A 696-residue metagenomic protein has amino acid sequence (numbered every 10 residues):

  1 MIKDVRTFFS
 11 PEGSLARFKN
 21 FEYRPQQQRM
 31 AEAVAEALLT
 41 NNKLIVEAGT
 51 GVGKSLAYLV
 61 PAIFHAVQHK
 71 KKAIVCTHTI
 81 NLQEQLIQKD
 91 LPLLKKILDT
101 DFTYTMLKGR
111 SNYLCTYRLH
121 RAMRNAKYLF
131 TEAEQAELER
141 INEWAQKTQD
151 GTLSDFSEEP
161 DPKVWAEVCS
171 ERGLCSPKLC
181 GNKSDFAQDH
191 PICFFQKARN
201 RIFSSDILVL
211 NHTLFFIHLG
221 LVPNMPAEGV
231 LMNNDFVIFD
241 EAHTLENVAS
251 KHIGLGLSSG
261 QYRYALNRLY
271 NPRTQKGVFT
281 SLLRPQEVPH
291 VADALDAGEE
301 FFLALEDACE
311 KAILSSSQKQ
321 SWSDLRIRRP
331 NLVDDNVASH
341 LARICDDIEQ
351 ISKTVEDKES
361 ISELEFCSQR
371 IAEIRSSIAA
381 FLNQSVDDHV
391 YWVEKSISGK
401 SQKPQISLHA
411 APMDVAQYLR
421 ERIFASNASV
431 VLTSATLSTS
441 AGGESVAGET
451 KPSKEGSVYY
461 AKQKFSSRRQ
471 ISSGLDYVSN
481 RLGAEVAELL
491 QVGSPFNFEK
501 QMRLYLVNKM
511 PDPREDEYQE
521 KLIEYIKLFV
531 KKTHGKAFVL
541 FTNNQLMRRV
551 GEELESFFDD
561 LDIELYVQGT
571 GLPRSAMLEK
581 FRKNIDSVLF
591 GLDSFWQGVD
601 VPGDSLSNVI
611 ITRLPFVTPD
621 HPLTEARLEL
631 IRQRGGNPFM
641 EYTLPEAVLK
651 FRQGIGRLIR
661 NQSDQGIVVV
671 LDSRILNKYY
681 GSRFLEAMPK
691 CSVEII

Functional and structural regions predicted by a protein language model:
I2-R17, E22, K70-D206, T213 (+6 more regions): A substrate-engagement module of RecA-like helicase motors
F21-L38: N-terminal pre-P-loop "Q-motif" helix
T40-V60: Walker A/P-loop
Y58, F64, E84, K89-P92 (+3 more regions): Signature of the SF2 helicase/ATPase Hel1-core->accessory helical subdomain module
K72-N81, L432, K536-L546, V669-L671: Conserved RecA-like ASCE P-loop NTPase motor core of nucleic-acid helicases/translocases
A166-L208, L219-E228, I344-M510, E517-E524 (+2 more regions): A contiguous, basic/glycine-rich beta-loop/short-helix subdomain that forms a polymer-engagement track
P495, Q501-R503, V507-E517, G569-I675: Conserved RecA-like P-loop NTPase helicase motor core
T542-G569: Conserved helicase motor "Helicase C" RecA-like lobe of SF1/SF2 P-loop NTPases
